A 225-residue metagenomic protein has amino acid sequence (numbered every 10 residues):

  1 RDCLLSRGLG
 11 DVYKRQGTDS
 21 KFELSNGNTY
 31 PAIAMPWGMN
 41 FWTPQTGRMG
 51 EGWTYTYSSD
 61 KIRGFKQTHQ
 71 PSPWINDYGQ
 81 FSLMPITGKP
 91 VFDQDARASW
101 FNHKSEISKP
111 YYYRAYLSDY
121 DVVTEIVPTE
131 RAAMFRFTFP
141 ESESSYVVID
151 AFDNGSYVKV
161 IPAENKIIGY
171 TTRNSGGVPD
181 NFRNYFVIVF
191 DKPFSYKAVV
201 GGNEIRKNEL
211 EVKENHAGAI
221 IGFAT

Functional and structural regions predicted by a protein language model:
R7-T225: Accessory carbohydrate-recognition regions in carbohydrate-active enzymes
